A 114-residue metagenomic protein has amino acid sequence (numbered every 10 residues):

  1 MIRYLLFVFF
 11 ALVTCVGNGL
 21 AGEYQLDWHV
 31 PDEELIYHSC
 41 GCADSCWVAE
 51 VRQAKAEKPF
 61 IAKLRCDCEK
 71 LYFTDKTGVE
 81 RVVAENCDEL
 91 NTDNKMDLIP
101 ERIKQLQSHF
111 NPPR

Functional and structural regions predicted by a protein language model:
M1-L5: Positively charged n-region of N-terminal signal peptides that target proteins for export
L6-C15: Bacterial N-terminal signal peptides
L12, L20-G22, N111-R114: Extended, compositionally biased eukaryotic interaction scaffolds
G19-K63: N-terminal secretory signal peptides
C46-V48, Y72-T74, D93-N94: Secreted/processed peptides and extracellular or luminal domains of membrane proteins
P59-E89: Flexible, solvent-exposed short loops/turns enriched in glycine
G78-R114: C-terminal partner/receptor-binding element of secreted or periplasmic proteins
